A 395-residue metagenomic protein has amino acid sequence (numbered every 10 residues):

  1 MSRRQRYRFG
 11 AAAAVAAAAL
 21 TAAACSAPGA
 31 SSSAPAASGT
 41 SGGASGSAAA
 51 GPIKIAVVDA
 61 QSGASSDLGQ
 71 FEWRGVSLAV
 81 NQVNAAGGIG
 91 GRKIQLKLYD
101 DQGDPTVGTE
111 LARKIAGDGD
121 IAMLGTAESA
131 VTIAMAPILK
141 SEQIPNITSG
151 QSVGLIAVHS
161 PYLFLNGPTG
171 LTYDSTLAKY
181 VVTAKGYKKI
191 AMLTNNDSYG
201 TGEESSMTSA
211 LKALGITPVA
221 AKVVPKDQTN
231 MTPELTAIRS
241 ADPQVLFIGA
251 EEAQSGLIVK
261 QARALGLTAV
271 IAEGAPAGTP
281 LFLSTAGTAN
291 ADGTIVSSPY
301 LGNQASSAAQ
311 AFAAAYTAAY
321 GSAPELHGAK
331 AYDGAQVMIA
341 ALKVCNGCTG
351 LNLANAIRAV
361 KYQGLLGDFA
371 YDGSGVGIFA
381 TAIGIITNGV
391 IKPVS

Functional and structural regions predicted by a protein language model:
M1-A23: Sec-dependent bacterial lipoprotein signal peptides
A22-S41: Bacterial lipoprotein signal-peptidase II cleavage site
T40-S41, D67-E72, A86-A157, V224-Q228 (+1 more regions): Beta-alpha junction/loop-to-helix N-cap segments that form part of ligand/metal-binding clefts
G42-G75, Y99-T106, A127-A130, L193-T201 (+5 more regions): Extracytoplasmic "Venus flytrap"
E110, G117-A220, V270-G293: Extracytoplasmic ligand/sensor domains, especially the bilobed periplasmic-binding protein
S206-T208, S255, Q304-A356: Extracellular/periplasmic ligand-binding modules, especially the Venus flytrap/periplasmic-binding
V259-Y332, I386-P393: Extracellular/periplasmic periplasmic-binding protein-like sensory domains
P324-G328, I339-I391: Segments of small-molecule ligand-sensing domains
